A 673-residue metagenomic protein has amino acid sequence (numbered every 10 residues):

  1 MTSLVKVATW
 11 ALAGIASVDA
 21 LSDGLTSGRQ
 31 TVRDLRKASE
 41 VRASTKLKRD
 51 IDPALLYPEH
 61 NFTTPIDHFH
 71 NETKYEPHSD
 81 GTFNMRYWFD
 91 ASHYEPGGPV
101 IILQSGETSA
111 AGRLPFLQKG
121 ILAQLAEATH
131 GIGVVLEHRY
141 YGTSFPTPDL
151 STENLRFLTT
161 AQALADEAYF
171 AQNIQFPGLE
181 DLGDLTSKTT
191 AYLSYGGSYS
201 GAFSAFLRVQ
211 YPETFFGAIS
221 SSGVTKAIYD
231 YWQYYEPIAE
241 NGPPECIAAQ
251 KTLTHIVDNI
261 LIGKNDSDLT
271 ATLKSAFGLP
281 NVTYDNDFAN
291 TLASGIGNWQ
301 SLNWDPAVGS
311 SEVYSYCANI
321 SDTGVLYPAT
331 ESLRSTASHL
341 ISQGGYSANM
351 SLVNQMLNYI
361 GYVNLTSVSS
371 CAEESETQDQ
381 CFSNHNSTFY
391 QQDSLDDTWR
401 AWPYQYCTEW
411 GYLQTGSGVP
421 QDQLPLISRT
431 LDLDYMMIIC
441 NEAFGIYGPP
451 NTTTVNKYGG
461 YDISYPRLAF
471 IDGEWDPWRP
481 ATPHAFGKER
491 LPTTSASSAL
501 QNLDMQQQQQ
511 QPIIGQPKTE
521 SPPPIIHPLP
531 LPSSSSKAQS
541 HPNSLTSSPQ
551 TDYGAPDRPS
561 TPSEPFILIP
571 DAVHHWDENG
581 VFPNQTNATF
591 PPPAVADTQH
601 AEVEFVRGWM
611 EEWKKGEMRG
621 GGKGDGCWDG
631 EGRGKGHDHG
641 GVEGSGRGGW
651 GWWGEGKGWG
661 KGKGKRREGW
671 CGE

Functional and structural regions predicted by a protein language model:
M1-L12: Classical eukaryotic N-terminal signal peptides for Sec-dependent ER targeting/secretion, especially the positively
W10, I15-I132, T143, F157 (+3 more regions): Catalytic-loop region of hydrolases
Y140-E153, Y229, D577-E578: Glycine-rich "HGGG/HGxG" loop immediately N-terminal to the catalytic nucleophile of the alpha/beta-hydrolase
N154-L182: Alpha/beta-hydrolase active-site loop
L182-G197: Alpha/beta-hydrolase fold nucleophile elbow
Y199-P212, A218, T225: Short glycine-enriched nucleophile-adjacent loop and the immediately C-terminal alpha-helix near the catalytic center
T214-I341: A catalytic-pocket lid/entrance helix-loop region that shapes and gates access to the active site across common
I296, S301-G634, H639-G641, W653: C-terminal subdomain of alpha/beta-hydrolase-fold enzymes, centered on the catalytic histidine and its supporting
